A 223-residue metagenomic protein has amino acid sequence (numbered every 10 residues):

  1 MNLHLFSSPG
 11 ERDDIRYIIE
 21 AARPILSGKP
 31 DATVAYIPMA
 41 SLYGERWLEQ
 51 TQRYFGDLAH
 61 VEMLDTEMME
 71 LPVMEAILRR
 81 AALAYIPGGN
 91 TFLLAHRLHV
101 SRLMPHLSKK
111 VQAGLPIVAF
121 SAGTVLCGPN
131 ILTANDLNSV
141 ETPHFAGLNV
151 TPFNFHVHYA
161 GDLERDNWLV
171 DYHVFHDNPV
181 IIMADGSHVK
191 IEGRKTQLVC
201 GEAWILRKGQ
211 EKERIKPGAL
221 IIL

Functional and structural regions predicted by a protein language model:
M1-K29, Y36-E49, T133, L137-L223: C-terminal and late-domain segments of enzyme folds
L5, L83-P87, V118-A119, F155: Structural motif
E11, G89-F92, A122-G123: Short glycine-rich anion-binding loops that position phosphate/pyrophosphate groups of nucleotides and phosphorylated
T33-A40, V61-E67: A short beta-strand-loop structural module common to alpha/beta enzyme folds
W47, M74, R97, P129-N130 (+1 more regions): Short, well-ordered secondary-structure micro-motifs
Q50-V61: Short helix-loop-beta junction
H60-P116: Flexible gly/pro-rich beta->alpha loop and the following alpha-helix that scaffold active-site loops
H96-R97, M104-G161: Class I SAM-dependent methyltransferase SAM-binding "motif I" and its flanking Rossmann-like core
